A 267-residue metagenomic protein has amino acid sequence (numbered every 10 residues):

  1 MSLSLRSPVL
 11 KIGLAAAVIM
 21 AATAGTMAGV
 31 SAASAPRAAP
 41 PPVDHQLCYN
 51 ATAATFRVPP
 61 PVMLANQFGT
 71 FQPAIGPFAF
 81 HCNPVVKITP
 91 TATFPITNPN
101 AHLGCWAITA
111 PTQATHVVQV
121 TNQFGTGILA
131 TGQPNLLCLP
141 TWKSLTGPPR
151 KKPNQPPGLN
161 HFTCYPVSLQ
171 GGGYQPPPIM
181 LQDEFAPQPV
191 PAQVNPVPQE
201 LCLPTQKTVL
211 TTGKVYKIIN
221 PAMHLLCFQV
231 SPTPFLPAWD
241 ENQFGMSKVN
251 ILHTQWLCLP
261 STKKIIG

Functional and structural regions predicted by a protein language model:
S2-A16: Bacterial N-terminal signal peptides that target proteins for export
S4, A51-T52, V85, T109 (+5 more regions): Small disulfide-bonded, cysteine-rich extracellular recognition modules and tandem repeats
P8, A17-V18, G29, V117-Q119 (+2 more regions): Detector for intrinsically disordered, low-structure N-terminal pre-sequences
V9, R37, P41-P42, P60: Generic low-complexity segments that are intrinsically disordered, proline-rich and/or Lys/Arg-biased
G13-T26: Bacterial N-terminal signal peptides
T23-P40: C-terminal region of N-terminal signal peptides and the immediate post-cleavage residues of exported proteins
V43-R57, P99-T115, G158-P176, P221-P237: Extracellular/lumenal glycan-associated surfaces
P61-N98, V118-P157, I179-Y216, W239-E241 (+1 more regions): Short, flexible domain-boundary/linker segments around small modular repeats
